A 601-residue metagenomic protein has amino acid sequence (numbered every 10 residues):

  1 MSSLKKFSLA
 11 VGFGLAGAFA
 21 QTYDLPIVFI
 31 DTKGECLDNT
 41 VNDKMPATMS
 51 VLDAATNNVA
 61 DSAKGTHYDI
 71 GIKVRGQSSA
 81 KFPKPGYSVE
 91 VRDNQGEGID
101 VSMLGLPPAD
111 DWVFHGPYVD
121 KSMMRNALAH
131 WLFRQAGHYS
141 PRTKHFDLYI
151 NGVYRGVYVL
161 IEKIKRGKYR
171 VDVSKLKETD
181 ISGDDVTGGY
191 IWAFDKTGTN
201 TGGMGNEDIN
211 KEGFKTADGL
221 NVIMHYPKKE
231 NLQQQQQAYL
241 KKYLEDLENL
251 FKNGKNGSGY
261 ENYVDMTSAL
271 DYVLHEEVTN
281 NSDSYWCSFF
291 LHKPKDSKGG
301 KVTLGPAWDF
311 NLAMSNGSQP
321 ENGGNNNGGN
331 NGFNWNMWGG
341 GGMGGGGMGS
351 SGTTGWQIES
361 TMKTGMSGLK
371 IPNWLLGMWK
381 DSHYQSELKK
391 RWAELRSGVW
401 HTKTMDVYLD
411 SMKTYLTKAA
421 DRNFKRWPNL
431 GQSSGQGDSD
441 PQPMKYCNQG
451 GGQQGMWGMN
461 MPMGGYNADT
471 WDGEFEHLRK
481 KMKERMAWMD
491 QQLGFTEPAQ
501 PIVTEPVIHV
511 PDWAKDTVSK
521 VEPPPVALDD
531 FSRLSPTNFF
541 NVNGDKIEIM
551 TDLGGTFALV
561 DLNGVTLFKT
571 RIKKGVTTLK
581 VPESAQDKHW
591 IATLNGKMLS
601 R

Functional and structural regions predicted by a protein language model:
M1-S8: Bacterial N-terminal signal peptides that target proteins for export
V11-A20: Hydrophobic h-region of N-terminal signal peptides that target proteins for export in Gram-negative bacteria
Q21-N57, S62: N-terminal module-boundary/linker segments of secreted carbohydrate-active enzymes
Y23-P26, C36-D38, M45, S78 (+4 more regions): Middle-to-C-terminal accessory/interaction subdomains
A47, P85-Y87, K144, L553-A558 (+1 more regions): Short beta-strand/loop motifs in extracellular/secreted proteins, especially within beta-sandwich accessory domains
A63-Y118, Q236: Conserved oxyanion/phosphate-binding beta-strand-loop segments in alpha/beta enzyme cores
D93-G96, A109-P117, H138-P141, V153-L274 (+3 more regions): Internal "kinase-insert"/substrate-recognition segments embedded within catalytic cores of ATP-dependent enzymes
A527-R601: C-terminal outer-membrane/trafficking sorting elements
